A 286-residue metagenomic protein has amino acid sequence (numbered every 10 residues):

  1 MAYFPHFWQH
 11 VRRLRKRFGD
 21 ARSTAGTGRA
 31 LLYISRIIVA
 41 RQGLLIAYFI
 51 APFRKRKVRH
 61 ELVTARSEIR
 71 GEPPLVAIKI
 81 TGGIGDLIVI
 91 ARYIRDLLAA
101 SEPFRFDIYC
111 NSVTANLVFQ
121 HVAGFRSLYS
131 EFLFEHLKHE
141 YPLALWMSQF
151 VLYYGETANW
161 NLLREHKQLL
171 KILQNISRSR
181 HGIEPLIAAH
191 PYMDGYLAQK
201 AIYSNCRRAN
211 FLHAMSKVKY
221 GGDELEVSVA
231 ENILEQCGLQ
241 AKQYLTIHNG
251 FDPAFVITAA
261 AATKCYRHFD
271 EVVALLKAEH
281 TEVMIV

Functional and structural regions predicted by a protein language model:
A2-V286: Catalytic machinery of carbohydrate-active enzymes, primarily nucleotide-sugar-dependent glycosyltransferases
